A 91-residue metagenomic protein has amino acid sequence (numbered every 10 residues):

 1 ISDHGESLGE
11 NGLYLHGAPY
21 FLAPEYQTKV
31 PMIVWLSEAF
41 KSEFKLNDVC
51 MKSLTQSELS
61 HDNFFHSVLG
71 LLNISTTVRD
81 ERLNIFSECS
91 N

Functional and structural regions predicted by a protein language model:
I1-N91: Catalytic domains that recognize anionic headgroups
